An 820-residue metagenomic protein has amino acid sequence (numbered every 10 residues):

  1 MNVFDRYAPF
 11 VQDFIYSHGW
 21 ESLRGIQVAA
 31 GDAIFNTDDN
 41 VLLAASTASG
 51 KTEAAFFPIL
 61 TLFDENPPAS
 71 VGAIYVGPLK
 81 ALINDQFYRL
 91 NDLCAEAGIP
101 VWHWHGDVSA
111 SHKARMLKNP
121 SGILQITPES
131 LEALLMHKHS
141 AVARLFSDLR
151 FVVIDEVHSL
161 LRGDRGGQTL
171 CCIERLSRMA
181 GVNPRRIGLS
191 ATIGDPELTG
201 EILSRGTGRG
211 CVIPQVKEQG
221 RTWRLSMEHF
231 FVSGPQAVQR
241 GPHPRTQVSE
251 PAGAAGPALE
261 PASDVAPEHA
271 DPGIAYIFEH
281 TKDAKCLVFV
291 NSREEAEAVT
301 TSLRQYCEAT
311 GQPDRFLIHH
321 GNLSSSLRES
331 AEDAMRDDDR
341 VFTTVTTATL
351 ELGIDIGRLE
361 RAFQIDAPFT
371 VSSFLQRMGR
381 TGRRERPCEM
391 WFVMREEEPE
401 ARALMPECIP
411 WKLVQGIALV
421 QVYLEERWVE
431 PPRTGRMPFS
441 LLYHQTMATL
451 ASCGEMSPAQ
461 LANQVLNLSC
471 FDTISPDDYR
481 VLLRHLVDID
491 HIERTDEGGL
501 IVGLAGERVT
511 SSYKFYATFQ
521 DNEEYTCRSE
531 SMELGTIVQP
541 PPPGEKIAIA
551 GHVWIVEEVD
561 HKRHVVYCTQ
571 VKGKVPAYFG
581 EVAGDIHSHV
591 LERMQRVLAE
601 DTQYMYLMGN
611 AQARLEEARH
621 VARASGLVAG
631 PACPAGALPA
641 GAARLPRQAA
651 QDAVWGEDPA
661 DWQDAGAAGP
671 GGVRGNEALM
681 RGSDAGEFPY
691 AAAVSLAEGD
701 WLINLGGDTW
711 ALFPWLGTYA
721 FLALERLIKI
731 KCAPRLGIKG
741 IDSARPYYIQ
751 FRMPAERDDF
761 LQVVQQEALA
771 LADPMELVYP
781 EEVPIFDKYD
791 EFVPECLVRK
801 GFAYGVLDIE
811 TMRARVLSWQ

Functional and structural regions predicted by a protein language model:
N2-A44: Conserved pre-motif I regulatory segment
T61-D85, G181-V182: Conserved SF1/SF2 helicase motif Ia
I74-I83, F278-Q305: Conserved strand-helix element at the start of the C-terminal RecA-like helicase core
V108-D148: Conserved helix/coil segment N-terminal to the catalytic DExD/H
H158-V216: Post-DEXD/H (motif II) to motif III coupling segment of the RecA-like Helicase ATP-binding lobe
P196-S204, G208-S292: Conserved interdomain linker/interface between the two RecA-like ATPase lobes of SF2 helicase motors
M378-Y423: Conserved segment of the helicase C-terminal RecA-like domain
R427-V553, E558-V559, L705, W710-P714 (+2 more regions): C-terminal accessory/connector segments of nucleic-acid motor ATPases
